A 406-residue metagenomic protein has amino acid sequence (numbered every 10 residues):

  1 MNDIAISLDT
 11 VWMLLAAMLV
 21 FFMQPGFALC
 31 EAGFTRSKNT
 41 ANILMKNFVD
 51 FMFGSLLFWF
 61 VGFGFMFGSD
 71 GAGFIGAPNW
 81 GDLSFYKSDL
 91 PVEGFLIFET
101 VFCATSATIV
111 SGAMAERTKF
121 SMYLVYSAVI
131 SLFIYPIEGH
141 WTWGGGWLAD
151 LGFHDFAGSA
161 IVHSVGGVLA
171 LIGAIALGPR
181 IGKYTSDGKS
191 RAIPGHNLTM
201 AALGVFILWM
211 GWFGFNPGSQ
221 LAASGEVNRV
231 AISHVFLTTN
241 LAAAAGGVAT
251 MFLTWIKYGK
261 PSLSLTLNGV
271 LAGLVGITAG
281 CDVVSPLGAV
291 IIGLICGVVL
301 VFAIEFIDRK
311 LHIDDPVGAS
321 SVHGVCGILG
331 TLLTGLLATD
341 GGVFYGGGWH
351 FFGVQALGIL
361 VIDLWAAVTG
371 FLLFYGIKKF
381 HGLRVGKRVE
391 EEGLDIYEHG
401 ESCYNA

Functional and structural regions predicted by a protein language model:
M1-A406: Glycine- and aromatic-enriched membrane alpha-helices
